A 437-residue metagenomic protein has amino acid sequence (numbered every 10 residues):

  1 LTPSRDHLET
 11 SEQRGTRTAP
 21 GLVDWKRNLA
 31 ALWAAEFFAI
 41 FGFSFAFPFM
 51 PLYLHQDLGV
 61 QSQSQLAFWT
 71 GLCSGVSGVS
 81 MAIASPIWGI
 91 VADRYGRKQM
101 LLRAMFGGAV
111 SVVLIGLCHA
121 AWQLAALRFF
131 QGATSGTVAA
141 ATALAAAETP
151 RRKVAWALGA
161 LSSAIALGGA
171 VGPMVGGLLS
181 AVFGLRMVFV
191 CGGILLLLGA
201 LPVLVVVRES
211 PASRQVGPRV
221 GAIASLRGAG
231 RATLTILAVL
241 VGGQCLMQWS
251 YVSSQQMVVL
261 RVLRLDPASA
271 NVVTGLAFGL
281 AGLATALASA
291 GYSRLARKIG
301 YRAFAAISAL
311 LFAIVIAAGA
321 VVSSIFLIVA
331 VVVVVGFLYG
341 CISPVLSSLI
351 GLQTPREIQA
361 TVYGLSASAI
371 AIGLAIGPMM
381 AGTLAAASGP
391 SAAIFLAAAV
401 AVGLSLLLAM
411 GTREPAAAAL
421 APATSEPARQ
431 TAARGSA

Functional and structural regions predicted by a protein language model:
E9-K26, R208-L240, R429, A437: Juxtamembrane intracellular "pre-TM" segments in multi-pass secondary transporters
F49-A67, Q256-V272: Short amphipathic helix-loop junctions that connect adjacent transmembrane helices in Major Facilitator Superfamily/SLC
I83-I115, H119: Conserved MFS/SLC helix-loop-helix module at the cytosolic interface between two early adjacent transmembrane helices
A84-G96, A288-Y301: Helix-to-loop junctions at the C-terminal end of transmembrane segments in multipass secondary transporters
Q99-L114, G193, A303-A317: Structural signature of the two symmetry-related core transmembrane helices
L127-I165: Cytoplasmic helix-loop-helix junction between adjacent transmembrane helices in 12-TM secondary transporters
T137-T149, C341-T354: Intracellular juxtamembrane helix-capping segments at the cytosolic ends of symmetry-related transmembrane helices
A181-I194, T383-V400: A membrane-interface helix-boundary motif in multi-pass transporters
